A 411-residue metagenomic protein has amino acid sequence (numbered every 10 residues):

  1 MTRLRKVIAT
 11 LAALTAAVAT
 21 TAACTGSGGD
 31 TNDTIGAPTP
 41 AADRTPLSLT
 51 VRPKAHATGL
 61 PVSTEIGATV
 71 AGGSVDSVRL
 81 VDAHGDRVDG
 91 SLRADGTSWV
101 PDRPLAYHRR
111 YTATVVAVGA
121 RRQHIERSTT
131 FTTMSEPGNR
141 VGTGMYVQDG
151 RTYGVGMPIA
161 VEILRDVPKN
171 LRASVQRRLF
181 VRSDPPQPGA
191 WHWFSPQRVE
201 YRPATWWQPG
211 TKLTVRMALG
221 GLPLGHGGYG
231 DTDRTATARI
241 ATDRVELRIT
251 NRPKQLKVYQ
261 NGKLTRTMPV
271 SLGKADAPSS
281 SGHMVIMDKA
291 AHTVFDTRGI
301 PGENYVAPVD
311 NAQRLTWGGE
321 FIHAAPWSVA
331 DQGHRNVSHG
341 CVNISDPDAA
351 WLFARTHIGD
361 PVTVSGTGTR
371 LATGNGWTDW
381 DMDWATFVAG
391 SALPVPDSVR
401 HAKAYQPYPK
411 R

Functional and structural regions predicted by a protein language model:
T2-T21, T25-D243, S398-Y405, K410: Acidic, low-complexity Ser/Thr/Gly/Pro-rich repeat segments typical of extracellular/periplasmic and surface-exposed
S77-R79, N170-R172, L256-V258, T293-T297 (+1 more regions): Short, solvent-exposed loop/turn elements at domain surfaces
A117-G119, L219-G221, G262, H292 (+1 more regions): Short, charged beta-turn/beta-strand-edge "cap" motif at the junction between a beta-strand and an adjacent loop
V155, R244, S281, A290 (+1 more regions): Exported/periplasmic cell-wall-interacting domains
M157, V161, R165, T205 (+2 more regions): Solvent-exposed, polar/charged alpha-helical surfaces in well-ordered, non-transmembrane soluble domains, broadly
P168-N170, L222-G225, Q255, H292-V294 (+2 more regions): Short beta-strands and strand-coil junctions in structured, solvent-facing domains, enriched
R234-K274: A structural motif detector for short, solvent-exposed N-terminal "entry" segments of globular domains
L256, I286, Q313: Conserved hydrophobic/aromatic pocket- or pore-lining residues that grip, position, or stack substrates in active sites
